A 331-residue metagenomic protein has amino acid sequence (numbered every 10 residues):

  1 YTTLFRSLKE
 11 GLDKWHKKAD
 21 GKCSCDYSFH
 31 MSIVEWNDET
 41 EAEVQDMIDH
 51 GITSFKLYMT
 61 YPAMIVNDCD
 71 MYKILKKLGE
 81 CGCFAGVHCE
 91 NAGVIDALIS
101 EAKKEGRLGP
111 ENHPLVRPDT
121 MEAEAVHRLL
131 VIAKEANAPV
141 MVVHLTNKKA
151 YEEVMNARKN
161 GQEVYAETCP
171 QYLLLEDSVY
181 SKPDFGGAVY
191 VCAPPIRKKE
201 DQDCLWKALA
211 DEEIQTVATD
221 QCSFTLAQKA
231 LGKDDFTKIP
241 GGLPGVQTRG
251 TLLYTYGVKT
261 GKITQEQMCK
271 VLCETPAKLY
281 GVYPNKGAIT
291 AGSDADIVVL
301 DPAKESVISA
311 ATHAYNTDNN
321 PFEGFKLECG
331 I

Functional and structural regions predicted by a protein language model:
Y1-L4: Short, small-residue-biased leader/transition segments that mark boundaries at the very start of proteins
R6-E41, D46, T168-C169: Mid-domain alpha/beta scaffold segments of enzyme catalytic cores
L8, L12, T40, M71 (+10 more regions): Generic structural signal for well-ordered, non-membrane alpha-helical segments in soluble metabolic enzymes
L8-C25, Y72-V87, T248: Alpha-helix-loop-beta-strand connector modules within alpha/beta enzyme cores
E39-M59, A63-V217: Histidine/acidic residue-rich metal-binding segments in metalloenzymes
L108-N137, V189-Y190, D211, Q215-V217 (+1 more regions): His/Asp/Glu-enriched, well-ordered alpha-helical/loop segment that forms or immediately abuts the divalent-metal
N147, Q171, C222-F224, K304-E305: Short, glycine-/Ser/Thr-/acidic-enriched flexible segments
L231-D235, A291-I331: C-terminal cap of metal-dependent C-N hydrolases
